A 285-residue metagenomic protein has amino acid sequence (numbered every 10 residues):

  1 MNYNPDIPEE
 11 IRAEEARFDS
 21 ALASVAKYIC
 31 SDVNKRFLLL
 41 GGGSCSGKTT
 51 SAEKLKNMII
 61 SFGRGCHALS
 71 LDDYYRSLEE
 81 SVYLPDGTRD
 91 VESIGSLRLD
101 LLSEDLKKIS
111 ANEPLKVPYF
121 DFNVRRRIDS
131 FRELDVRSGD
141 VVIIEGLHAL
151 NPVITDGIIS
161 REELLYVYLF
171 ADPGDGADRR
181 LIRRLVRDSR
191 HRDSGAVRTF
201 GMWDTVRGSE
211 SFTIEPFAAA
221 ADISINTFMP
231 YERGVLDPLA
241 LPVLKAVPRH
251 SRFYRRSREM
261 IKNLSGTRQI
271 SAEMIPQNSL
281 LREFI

Functional and structural regions predicted by a protein language model:
M1-L39, H67: Extreme N-terminal, non-catalytic leader segments that precede Walker-type/kinase nucleotide-binding cores
I7, R12-E15, D19, V33 (+2 more regions): Conserved NTP phosphate-binding and transfer environment spanning the P-loop NTPase/kinase superfamily
G42: The Walker A (P-loop) glycine that initiates the GxxxxGKT/S ATP-binding motif of P-loop NTPases
C45: Walker A (P-loop) phosphate-binding loop of P-loop NTPases
K48: Conserved lysine of the Walker
N57-H67: Post-Walker A helix-loop "phosphate-sensing" segment adjacent to the P-loop in P-loop NTPases
H67-L69, R76-R125, V141: Conserved nucleotide-sensing/catalytic segment adjacent to the nucleotide-binding pocket in NTP-handling enzymes
